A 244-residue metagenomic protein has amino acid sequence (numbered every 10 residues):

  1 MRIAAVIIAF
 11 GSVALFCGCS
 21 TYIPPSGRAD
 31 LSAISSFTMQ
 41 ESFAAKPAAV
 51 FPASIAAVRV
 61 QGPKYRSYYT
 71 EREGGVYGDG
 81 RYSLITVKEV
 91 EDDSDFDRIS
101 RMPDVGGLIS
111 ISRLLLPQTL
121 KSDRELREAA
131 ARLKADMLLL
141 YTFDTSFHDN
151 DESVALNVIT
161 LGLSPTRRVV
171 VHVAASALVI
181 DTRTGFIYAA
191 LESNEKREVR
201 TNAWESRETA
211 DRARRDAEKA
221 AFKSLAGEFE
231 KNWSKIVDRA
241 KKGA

Functional and structural regions predicted by a protein language model:
M1-I8: Bacterial N-terminal signal peptides that target proteins for export
L15-G18: C-terminal motif of bacterial Sec signal peptides marking the signal peptidase cleavage site
S20-V50, T145-H148, T166-A174, I180-A244: C-terminal/domain-edge helix-coil "capping" segments
S35-A44, D92-D93, T119-R127, A155-S164: N-terminal post-signal-peptidase region of extra-cytosolic proteins
E41-S42, Y68-Y69, N150-V154: A short acidic (Asp/Glu
P52-F147, T182: N-terminal segment of the mature soluble domain
V76-R81, D151-V170: Mixed-charge, low-complexity intrinsically disordered segments
